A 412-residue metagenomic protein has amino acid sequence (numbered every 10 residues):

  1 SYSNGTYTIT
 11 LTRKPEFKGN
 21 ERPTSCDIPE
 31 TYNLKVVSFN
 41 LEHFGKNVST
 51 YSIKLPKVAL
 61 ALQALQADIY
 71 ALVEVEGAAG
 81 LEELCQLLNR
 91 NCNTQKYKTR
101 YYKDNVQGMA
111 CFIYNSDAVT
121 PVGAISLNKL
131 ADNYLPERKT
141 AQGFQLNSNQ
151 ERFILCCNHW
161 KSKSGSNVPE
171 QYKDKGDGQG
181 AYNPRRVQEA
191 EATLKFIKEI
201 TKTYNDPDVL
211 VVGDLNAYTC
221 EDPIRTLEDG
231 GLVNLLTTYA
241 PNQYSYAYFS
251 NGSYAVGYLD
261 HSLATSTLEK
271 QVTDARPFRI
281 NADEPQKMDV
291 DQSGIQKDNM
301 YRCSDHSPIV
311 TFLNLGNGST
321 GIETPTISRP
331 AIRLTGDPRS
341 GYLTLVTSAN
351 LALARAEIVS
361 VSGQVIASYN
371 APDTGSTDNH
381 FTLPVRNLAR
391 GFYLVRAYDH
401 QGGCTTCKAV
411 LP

Functional and structural regions predicted by a protein language model:
S1-Y2, A397: Conserved "cap/hinge" positions at secondary-structure junctions
Y2-G318: Divalent cation-coordinating acidic motifs and surrounding scaffolds that mediate Ca2+/Mg2+/Mn2+/Zn2+-dependent binding
E323-P412: C-terminal outer-membrane/trafficking sorting elements
